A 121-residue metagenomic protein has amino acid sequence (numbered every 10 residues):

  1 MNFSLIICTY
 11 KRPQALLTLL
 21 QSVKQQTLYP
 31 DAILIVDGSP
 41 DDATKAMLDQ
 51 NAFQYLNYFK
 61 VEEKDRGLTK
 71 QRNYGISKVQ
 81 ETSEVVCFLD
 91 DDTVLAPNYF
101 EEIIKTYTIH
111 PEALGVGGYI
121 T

Functional and structural regions predicted by a protein language model:
N2-S4, A32: Cell-envelope/extracellular polymer assembly enzymes that use nucleotide-activated donors
R12-Q25: Short, well-formed alpha-helical segments that are part of the catalytic scaffolds of diverse glycosyltransferases
Y29, D37-A46, T93-V94: A conserved acidic beta->alpha catalytic loop
T44, L68, R72, Y99: Conserved donor sugar-nucleotide recognition element shared by glycan-biosynthetic enzymes
A46-A52: Short, aromatic/basic amphipathic alpha-helical patches
E63-E81: Glycine-rich, basic loop-to-helix element that forms the pyrophosphate-binding segment of sugar-nucleotide handling
T82-V94: Short beta-strand-to-loop acidic/aromatic patch adjacent to the donor-nucleotide binding site
N98-T121: Conserved donor NDP-sugar-binding/catalytic core segment of glycosyltransferases
